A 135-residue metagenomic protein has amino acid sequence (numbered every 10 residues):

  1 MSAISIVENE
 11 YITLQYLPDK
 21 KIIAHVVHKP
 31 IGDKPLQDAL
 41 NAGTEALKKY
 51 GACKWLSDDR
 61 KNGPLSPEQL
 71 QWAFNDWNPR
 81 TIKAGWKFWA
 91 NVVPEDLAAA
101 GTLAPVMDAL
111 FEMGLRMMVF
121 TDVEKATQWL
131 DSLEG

Functional and structural regions predicted by a protein language model:
S2-G135: Amphipathic, Lys/Arg-enriched alpha-helical "gate/interface" segment within cytosolic domains that mediates
